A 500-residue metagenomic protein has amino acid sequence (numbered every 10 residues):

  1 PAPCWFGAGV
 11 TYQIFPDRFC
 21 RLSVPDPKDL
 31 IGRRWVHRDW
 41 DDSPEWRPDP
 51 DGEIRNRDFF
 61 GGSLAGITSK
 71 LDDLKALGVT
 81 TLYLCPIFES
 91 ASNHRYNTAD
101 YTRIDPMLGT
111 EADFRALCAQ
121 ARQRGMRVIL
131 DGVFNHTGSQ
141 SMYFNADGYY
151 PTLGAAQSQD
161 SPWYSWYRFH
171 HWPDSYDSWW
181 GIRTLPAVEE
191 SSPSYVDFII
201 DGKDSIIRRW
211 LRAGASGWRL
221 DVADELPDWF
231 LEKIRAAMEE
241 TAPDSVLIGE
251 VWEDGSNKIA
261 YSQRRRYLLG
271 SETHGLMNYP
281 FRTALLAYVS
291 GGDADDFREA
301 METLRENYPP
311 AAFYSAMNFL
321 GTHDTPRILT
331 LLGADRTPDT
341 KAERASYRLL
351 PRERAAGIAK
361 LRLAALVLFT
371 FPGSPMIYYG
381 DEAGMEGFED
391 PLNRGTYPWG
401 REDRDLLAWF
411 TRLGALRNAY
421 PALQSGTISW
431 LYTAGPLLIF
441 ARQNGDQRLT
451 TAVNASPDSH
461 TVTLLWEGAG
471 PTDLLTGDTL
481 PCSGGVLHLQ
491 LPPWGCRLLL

Functional and structural regions predicted by a protein language model:
P1-C4: Extended acidic/polar, glycine-enriched regions that form or flank non-catalytic beta-rich accessory modules
V10, S483-L500: C-terminal beta-strand-rich structural cap/linker in extracellular carbohydrate-active enzymes
I14, L74, L84, Y101 (+9 more regions): Conserved, mostly hydrophobic/aromatic
P16-T80, I87-A213, I234-E240, N257: Substrate-binding/active-site clefts of carbohydrate-active enzymes
D17, Y261-S262, M317-L349, A365-D403: Aromatic/acidic polysaccharide-binding cleft in carbohydrate-active enzymes
C118-R127, N135-H136, S141-T152, S216 (+6 more regions): Active-site-proximal helices and loops of the catalytic beta/alpha 8
L431-W466: Carbohydrate-binding surface patches
L465-G477: Solvent-exposed beta-hairpin/edge-strand motifs
